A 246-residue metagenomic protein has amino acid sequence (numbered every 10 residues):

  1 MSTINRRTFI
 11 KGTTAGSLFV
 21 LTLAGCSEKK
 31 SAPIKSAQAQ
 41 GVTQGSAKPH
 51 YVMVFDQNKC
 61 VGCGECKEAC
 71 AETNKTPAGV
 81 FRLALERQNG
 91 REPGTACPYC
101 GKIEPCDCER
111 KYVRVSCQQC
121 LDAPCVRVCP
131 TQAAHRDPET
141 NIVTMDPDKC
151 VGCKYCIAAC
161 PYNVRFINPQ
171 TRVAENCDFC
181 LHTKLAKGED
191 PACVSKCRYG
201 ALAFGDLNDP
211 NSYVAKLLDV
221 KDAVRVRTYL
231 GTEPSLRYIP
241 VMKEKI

Functional and structural regions predicted by a protein language model:
M1-S17: N-terminal secretory signal peptides and thylakoid transit peptides that target proteins across membranes
F19, M53, C63, R110-V113 (+7 more regions): Residue-level signal for mature regions of secreted extracellular proteins and peptides
A24-G62, Y229-G231, R237-Y238, K243-I246: C-terminal segment of N-terminal export signals and the immediately downstream linker at the start of the mature
K29-T43, E72-R110, H135-K149, V164-L185 (+2 more regions): Non-heme iron-sulfur electron-transfer modules
C60-C66, C70, C117-C120, C125 (+6 more regions): Short cysteine clusters
Y112-V126, L236-I246: Short flanking/linker segments adjacent to small metal-binding domains or redox-active Cys/His motifs
A192-I246: Long, compositionally biased charged/polar accessory segments in the mid-to-C-terminal portions of proteins
